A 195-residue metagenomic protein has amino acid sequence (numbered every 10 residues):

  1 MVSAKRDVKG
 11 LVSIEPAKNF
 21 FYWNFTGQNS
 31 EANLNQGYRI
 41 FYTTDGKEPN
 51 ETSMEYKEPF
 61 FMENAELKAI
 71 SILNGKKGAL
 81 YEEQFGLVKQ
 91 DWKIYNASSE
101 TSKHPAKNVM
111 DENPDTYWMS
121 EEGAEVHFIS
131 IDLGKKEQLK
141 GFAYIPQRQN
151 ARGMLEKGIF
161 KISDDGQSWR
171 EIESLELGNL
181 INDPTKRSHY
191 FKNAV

Functional and structural regions predicted by a protein language model:
M1, Y81-K136, Q147-M154, S174-D183: Disordered, acidic Ser/Thr/Pro-rich linker "stalks" and the adjacent N-terminal cap of the next globular domain
M1-V109, P114: Low-complexity, disordered linker/stalk regions enriched in Pro/Thr/Ser/Gly
Y38-I40, H127, K140, E156-G158: Short beta-strand/loop motifs in extracellular/secreted proteins, especially within beta-sandwich accessory domains
T43, I162-S163: Conserved Ser/Thr-centered positions that define the repeating blades of beta-propeller domains
E48-S53, Q167-S174: Surface-exposed loop/edge segments in extracytoplasmic proteins
E58, H127-I129, T185-H189: Short strand-edge motifs at loop-to-beta-strand transitions and within beta-strands of extracellular beta-rich domains
I70, S130-D132, Q138-I145, K161: Residues within well-ordered beta-strands of beta-sheet-rich folds
N193-V195: Noncatalytic modules at the cell exterior or secretory-pathway interfaces, chiefly beta-strand-rich lectin/adhesion
